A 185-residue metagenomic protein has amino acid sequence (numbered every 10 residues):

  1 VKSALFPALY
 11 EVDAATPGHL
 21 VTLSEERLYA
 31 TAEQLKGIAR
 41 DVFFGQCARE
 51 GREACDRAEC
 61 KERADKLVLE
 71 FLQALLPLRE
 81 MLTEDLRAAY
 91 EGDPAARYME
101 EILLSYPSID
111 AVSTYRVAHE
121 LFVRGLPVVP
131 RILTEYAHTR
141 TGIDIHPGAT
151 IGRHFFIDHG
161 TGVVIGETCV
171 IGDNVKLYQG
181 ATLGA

Functional and structural regions predicted by a protein language model:
V1-E135: Terminal amphipathic alpha-helical/low-complexity segments used for targeting or macromolecular assembly
A118-A185: Flexible, glycine/small-residue-enriched loop-and-beta-strand segment within the central core of proteins
